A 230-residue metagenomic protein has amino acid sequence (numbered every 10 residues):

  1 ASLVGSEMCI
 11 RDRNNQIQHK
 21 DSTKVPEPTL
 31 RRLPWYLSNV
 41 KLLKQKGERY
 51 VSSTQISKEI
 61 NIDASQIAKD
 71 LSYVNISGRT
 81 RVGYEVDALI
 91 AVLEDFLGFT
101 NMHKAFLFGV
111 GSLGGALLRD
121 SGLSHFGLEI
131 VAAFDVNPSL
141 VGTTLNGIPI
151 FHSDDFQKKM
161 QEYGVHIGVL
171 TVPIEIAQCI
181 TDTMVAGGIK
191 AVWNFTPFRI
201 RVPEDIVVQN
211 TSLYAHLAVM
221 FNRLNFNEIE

Functional and structural regions predicted by a protein language model:
A1-I10: Single conserved hydrophobic/aromatic residue that forms the stacking wall/gate of nucleotide- or nucleobase-binding
G5, M102, L140-T143: A glycine-biased structural micro-motif
R11-R49: Extreme N-terminal segment that seeds HTH/winged-HTH DNA-binding domains in transcriptional regulators
K41-K44, N146-E230: Phosphate-bearing ligand-interacting subdomains that bind or position ATP/ADP/UDP/GDP/NAD(P) or nucleotide-linked
Y50, T54, E59-M102: HTH-adjacent hinge/linker in prokaryotic transcriptional regulators
V110-G111: Glycine-rich Rossmann-fold phosphate-binding loop(s) that bind the pyrophosphate of adenine dinucleotide cofactors
F126-N146: NAD(P)-binding Rossmann-fold cofactor-contacting core
